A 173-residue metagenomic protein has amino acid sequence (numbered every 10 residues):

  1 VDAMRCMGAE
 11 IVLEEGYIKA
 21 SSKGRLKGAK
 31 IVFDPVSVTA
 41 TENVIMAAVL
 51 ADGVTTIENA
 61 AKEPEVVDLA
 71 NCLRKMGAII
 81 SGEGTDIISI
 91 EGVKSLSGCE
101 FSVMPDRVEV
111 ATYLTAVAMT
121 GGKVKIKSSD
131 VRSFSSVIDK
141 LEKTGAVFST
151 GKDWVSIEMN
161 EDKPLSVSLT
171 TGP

Functional and structural regions predicted by a protein language model:
V1-P173: Structural preference for solvent-exposed beta-strand-turn elements and adjacent flexible terminal/loop segments within
